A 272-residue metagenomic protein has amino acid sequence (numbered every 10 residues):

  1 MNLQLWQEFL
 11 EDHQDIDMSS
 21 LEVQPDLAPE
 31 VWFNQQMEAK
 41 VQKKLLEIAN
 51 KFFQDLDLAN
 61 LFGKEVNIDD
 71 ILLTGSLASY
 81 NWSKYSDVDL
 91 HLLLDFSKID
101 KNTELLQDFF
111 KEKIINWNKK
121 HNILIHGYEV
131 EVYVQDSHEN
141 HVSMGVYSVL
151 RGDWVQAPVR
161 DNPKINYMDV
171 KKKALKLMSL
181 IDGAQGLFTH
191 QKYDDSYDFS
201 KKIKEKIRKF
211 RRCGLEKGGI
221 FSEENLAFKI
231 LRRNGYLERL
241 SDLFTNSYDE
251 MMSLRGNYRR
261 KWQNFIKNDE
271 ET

Functional and structural regions predicted by a protein language model:
M1-D12: Short acidic, low-complexity intrinsically disordered linear motifs used for protein-protein interactions
D12-S86, L93-T272: Catalytic core of pol beta-like nucleotidyltransferases
